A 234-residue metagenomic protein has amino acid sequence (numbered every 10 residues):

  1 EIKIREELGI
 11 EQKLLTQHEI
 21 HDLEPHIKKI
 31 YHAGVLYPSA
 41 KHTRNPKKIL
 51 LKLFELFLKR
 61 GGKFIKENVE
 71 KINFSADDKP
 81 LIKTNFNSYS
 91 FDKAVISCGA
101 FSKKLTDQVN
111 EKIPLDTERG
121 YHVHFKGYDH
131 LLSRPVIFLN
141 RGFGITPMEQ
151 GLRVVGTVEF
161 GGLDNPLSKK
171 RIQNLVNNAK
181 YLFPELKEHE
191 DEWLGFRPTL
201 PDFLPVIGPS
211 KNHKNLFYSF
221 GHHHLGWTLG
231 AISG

Functional and structural regions predicted by a protein language model:
E1-Q17: Dinucleotide-binding Rossmann-like beta1-alpha1 core, especially the glycine-rich loop that anchors the ADP
K3-I4, I27-K93: Helical element adjacent to the flavin cofactor pocket in flavoenzyme catalytic cores
T16-Q17, I65-N68, T84, E190-W193: Short loop/edge segments at beta-strand edges and connector loops that shape dinucleotide/nucleotide cofactor-binding
H32-V35, K211-S219: Glycine/charged-rich beta-loop-alpha catalytic/anionic-binding loops adjacent to active sites
P38-E55, A100-F101, R171-N178, G226 (+1 more regions): Mid-domain beta-loop-alpha active-site segment that forms a flexible, acidic cofactor/metal-binding surface
K71-F74, K79, S88-N215: Active-site substrate-recognition segment that forms the wall of the catalytic cavity or substrate channel
L163-K169, F217-S233: A conserved FAD-binding loop/helix module that cradles the flavin
